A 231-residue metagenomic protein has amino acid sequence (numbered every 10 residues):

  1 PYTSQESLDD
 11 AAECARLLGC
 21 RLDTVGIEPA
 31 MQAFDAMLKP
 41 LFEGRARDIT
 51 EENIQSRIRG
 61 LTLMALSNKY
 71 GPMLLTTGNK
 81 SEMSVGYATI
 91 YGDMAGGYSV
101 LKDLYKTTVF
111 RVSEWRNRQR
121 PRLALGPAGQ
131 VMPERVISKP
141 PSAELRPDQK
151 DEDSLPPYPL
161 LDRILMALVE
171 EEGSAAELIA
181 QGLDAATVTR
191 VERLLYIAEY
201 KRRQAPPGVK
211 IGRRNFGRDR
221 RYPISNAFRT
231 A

Functional and structural regions predicted by a protein language model:
P1-A231: ATP/NTP-dependent adenylation/nucleotidyl-transfer catalytic domains that generate, transfer, or process NMP-activated
